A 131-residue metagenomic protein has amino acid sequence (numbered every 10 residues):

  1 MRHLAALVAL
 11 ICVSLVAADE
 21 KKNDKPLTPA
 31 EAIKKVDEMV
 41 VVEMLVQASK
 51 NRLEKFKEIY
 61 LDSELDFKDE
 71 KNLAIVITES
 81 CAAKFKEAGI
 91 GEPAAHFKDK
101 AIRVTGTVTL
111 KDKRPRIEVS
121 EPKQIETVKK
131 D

Functional and structural regions predicted by a protein language model:
M1-L4: Positively charged n-region of N-terminal signal peptides that target proteins for export
V8-A9, K68: A ubiquitous, low-specificity "background" feature that marks scattered single residues across proteins without
A9-A17: Hydrophobic h-region of N-terminal signal peptides that target proteins for export in Gram-negative bacteria
A17-D131: OB-fold and OB-like single-stranded nucleic-acid-recognition modules and their adjacent interaction interfaces
